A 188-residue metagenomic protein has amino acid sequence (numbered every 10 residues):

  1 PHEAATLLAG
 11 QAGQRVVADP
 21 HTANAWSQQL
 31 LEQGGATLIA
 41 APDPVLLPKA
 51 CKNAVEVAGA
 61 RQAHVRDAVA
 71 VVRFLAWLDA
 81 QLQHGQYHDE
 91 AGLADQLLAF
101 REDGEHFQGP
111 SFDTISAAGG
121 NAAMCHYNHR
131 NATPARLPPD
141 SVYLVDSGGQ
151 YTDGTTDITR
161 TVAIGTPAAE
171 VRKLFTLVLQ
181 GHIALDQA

Functional and structural regions predicted by a protein language model:
P1-A188: Active-site neighborhoods and metal-handling regions in enzymes and metal-associated proteins
